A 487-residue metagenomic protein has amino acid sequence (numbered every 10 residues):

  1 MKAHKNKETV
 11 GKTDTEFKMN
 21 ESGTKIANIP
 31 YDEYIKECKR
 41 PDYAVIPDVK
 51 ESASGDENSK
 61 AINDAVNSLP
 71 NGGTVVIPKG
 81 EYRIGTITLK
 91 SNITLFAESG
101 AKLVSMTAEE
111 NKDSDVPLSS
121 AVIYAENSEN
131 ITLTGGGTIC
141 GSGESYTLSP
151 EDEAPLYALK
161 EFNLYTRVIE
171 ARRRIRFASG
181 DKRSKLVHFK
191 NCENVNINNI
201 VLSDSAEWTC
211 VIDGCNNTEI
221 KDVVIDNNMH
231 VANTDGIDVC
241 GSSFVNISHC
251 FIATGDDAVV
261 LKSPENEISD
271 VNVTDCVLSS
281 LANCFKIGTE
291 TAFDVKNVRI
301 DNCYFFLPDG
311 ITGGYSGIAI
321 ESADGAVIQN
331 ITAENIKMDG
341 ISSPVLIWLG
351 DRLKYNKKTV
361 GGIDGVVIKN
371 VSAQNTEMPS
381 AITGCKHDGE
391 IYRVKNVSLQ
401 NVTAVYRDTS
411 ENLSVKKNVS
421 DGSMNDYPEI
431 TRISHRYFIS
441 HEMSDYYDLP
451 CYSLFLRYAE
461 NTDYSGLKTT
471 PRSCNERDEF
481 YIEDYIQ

Functional and structural regions predicted by a protein language model:
M1-T94, E98-N191, N196-N198, E207 (+6 more regions): Extracellular "leader-to-stem" segments immediately downstream of a signal peptide or signal-anchor in secreted/lumenal
N63-S68, R83-S91, W208-G214, S248-C250 (+6 more regions): Short, T/G/N/S-enriched strand-turn elements that build extracellular solenoid repeat scaffolds
I84-T86, M106-A108, S142-Y146, A206-D213 (+8 more regions): Short glycine/acidic-rich loop motifs that flank beta-strands on beta-rich extracellular proteins
S99-G100, E129-T138, E193-S203, N216-N228 (+9 more regions): Right-handed parallel beta-helix
S322-A323: A structural micro-motif recognizing beta-strand termini and the immediately following turn/loop segments
V367, G384-C385: C-terminal, well-structured subdomains that either form a transmembrane helix-short loop-helix hairpin in multi-pass
